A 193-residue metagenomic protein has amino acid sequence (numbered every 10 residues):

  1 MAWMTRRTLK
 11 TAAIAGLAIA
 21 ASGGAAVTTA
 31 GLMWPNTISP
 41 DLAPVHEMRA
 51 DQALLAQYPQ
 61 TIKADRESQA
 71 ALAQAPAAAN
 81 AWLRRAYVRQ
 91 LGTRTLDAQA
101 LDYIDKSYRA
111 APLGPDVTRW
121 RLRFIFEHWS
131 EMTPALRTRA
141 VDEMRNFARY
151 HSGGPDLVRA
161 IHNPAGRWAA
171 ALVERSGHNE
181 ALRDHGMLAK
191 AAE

Functional and structural regions predicted by a protein language model:
A2-Q74, V141-E193: N-terminal alpha-helical interaction modules that lie
L42, A78-A81, G114-P115: Residue-level recognition of tetratricopeptide repeat
A50-I62, A86-D97, E127-T133: Short coil/turn linking the two alpha-helices of tandem helical-hairpin repeats
A81, D97-I104: Extracytoplasmic beta-rich ectodomain segments of secreted or membrane-anchored proteins
A81-L83, V117, G153: TPR alpha-solenoid repeat register
G92, V117-P134, D156-R167: TPR/TPR-like alpha-solenoid helical repeat scaffolds
